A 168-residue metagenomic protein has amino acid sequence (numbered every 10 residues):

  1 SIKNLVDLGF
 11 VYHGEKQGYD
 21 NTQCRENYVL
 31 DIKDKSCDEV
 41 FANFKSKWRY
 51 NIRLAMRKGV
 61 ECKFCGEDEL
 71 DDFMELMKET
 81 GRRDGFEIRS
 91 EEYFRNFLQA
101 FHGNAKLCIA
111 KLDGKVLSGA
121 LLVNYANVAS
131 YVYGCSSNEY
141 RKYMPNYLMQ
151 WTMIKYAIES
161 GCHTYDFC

Functional and structural regions predicted by a protein language model:
S1, A157-C168: Conserved GNAT acetyl-CoA-binding A-motif
L5-K142, I154-K155: A conserved beta-strand-loop-helix scaffold within acyl/acetyltransferase catalytic domains
N146: Short, conserved phosphate/pyrophosphate- and ester-handling motifs at nucleotide-, phospho-/glycolipid
Q150-I158: A conserved short alpha-helix in the GNAT/GCN5 acetyltransferase fold that borders and helps form the acetyl-CoA
